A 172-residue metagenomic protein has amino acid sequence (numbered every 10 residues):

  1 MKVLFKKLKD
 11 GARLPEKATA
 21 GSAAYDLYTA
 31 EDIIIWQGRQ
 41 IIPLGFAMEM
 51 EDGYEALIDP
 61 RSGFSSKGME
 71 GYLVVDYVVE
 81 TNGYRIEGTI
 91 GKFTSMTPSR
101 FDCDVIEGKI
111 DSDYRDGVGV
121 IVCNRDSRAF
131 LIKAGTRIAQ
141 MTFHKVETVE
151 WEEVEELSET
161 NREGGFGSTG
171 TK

Functional and structural regions predicted by a protein language model:
M1-K172: DUTPase catalytic domain/fold
